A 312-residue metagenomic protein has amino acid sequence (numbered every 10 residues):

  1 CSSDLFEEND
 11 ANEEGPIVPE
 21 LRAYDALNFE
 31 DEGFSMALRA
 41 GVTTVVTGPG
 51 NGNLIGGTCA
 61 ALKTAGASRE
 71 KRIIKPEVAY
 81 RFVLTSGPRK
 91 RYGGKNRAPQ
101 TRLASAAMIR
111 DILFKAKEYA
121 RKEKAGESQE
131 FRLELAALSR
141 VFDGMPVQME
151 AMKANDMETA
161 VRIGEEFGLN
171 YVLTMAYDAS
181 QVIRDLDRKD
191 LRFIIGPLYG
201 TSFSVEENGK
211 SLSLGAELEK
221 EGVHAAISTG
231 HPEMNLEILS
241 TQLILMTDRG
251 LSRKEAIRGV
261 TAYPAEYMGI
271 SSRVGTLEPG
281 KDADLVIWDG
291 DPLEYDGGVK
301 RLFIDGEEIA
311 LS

Functional and structural regions predicted by a protein language model:
C1-S2: Short, small-residue-biased leader/transition segments that mark boundaries at the very start of proteins
L5-L27, S68, K90-R91, D190-I195: Active-site gating loops and adjacent loop-to-helix segments of metal-dependent hydrolytic enzymes
E8-N12, I17-E20, P146, D187 (+2 more regions): His/Asp/Glu-enriched, well-ordered alpha-helical/loop segment that forms or immediately abuts the divalent-metal
G33, L38-Y171: Polyanionic/metal-chelating signatures
V46, Q148, V172-T174, I194 (+1 more regions): Structural detector of well-ordered beta-strand residues that form the stable sheet scaffold of enzyme domains
P146-K153, N170-A179, L198-S204: Catalytic beta/alpha-barrel core
D178-R188: Active-site-adjacent beta->alpha loops and helix N-cap segments on the catalytic face of soluble alpha/beta enzymes
E266, E278-S312: C-terminal cap of metal-dependent C-N hydrolases
